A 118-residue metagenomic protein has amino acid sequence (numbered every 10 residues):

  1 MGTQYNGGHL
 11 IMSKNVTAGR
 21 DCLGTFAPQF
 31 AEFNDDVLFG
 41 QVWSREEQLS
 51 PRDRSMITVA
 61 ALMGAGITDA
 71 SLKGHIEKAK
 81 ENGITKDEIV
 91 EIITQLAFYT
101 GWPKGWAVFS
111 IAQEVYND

Functional and structural regions predicted by a protein language model:
M1-D53, I76-E81, G105-D118: Acidic, glycine/proline-rich low-complexity segments that act as flexible tails and inter-domain linkers
D53-L62, I92-I93: Short, structured motif recognition centered on aromatic/hydrophobic residues
A61-T68, T100-G101: Short alpha-helix boundary/capping elements
M63, K78-N82, Q95-F98: Short basic/hydrophobic patches in alpha-helices and adjacent helix-turn junctions that form amphipathic surface motifs
A65-K73, W106: Short helix-capping/linker segments at secondary-structure and domain boundaries
A70-V90: Mid-chain, well-packed structural core segment of small domains
V90-V108, A112: C-terminal structural segments of small proteins and small subunits
